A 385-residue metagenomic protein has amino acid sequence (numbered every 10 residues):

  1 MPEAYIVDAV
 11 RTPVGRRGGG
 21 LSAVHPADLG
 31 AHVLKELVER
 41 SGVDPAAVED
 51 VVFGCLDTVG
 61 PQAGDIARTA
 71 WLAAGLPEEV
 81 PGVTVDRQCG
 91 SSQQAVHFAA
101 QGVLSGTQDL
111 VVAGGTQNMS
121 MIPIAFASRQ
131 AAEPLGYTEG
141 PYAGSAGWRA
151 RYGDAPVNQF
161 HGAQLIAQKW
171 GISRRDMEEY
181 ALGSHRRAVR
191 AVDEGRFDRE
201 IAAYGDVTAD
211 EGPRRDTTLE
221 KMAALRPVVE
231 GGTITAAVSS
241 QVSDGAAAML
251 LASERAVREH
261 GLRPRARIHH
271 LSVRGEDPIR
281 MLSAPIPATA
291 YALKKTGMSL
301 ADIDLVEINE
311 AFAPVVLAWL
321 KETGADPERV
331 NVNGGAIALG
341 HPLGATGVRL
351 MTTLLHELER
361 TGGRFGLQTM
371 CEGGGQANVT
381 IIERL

Functional and structural regions predicted by a protein language model:
M1-V24, E36, Y142, E220-S283 (+5 more regions): Condensing-enzyme catalytic core mediating Claisen C-C bond formation in acyl metabolism
R11-T12, A23-H32, R40, D176-E259 (+2 more regions): N-terminal extracellular/periplasmic Venus flytrap/periplasmic-binding protein-like
S22-V111, T116-P134, I201-A209, P278-I279 (+1 more regions): Conserved beta-ketoacyl condensing-enzyme motif
V24, C55-D109, G153-Q159, D216-Q241 (+3 more regions): Conserved catalytic cysteine-centered active-site region of acyl-thioester-dependent Claisen-condensing enzymes
A27-G42, I66-A70, A95, Q159-I166 (+5 more regions): Short, well-ordered amphipathic alpha-helical segments that serve as non-catalytic structural scaffolds within diverse
E49, H161-Q164, F197-E200, V207 (+1 more regions): Active-site pocket-lining segment
R87-Q117, A167-R196, A248-R255, P342-T361 (+1 more regions): Active-site-proximal alpha-helical scaffold in enzymes
L110-L165: Flexible glycine-/small-residue-enriched beta->alpha junction loops that bind anionic phosphate/pyrophosphate groups
